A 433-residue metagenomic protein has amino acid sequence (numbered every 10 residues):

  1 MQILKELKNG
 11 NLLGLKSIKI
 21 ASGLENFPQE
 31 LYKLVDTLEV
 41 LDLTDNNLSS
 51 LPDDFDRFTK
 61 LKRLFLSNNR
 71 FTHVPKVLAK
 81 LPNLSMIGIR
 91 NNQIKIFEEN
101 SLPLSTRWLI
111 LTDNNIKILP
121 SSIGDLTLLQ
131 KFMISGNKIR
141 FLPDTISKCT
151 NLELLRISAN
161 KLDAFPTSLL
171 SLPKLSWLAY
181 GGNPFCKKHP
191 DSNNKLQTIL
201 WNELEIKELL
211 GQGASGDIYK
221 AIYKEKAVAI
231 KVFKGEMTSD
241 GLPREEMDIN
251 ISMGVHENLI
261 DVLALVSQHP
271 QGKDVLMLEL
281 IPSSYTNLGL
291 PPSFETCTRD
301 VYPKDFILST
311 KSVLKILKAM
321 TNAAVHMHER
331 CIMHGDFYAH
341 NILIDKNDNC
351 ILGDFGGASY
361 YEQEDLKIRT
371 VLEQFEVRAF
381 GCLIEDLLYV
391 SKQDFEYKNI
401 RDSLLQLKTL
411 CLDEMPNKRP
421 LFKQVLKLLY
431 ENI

Functional and structural regions predicted by a protein language model:
I18, L41-L43, L64-L66, I87-I89 (+4 more regions): Conserved hydrophobic beta-strand positions in leucine-rich repeat
F27-L31, L51-D53, V74-K76, F97-N100 (+4 more regions): The feature encodes a structural signal of leucine-rich repeats
D217, A221-D248: ATP-binding glycine-rich loop module of kinase domains
D261-D274: Short beta-strand micro-motifs within the conserved protein kinase catalytic domain, predominantly in the N-lobe
I316-L317: Activation segment signature within eukaryotic-like protein kinase domains
A324, H328-I344: Catalytic-loop of the protein kinase fold
I351, G356-Q406: C-lobe/activation-segment region of protein kinase-like
